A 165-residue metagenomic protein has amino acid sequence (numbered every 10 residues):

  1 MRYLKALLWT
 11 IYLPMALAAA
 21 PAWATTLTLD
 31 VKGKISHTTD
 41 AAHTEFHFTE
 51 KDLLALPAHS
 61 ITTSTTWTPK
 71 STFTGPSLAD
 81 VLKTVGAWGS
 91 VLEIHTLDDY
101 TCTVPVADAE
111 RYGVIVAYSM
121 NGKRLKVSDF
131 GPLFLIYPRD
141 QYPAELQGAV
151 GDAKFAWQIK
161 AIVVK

Functional and structural regions predicted by a protein language model:
M1-K5: N-terminal secretory signal peptides that target proteins for export/translocation
L7-A18: Bacterial N-terminal signal peptides
A22-K165: N-terminal intrinsically disordered, low-complexity segments enriched in P/E/S/T
